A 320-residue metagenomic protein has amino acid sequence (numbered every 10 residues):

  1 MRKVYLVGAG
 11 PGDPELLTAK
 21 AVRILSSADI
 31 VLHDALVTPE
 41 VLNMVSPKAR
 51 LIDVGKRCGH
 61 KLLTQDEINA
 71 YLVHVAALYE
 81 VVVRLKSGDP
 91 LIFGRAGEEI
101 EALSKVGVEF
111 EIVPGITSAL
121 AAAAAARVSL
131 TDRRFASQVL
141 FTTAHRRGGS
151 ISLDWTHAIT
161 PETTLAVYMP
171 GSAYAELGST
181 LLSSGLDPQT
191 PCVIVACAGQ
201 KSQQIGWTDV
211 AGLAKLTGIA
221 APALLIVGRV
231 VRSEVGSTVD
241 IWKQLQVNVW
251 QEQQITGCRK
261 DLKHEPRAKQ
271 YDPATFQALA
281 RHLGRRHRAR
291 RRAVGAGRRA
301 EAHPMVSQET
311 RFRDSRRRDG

Functional and structural regions predicted by a protein language model:
M1-P14, A19-I116, G212, A220 (+2 more regions): Class I S-adenosyl-L-methionine
R2-V4, A77-V82, R95, Q138 (+1 more regions): A contiguous loop/helix-start segment that scaffolds small-molecule binding in enzyme catalytic cores
D34, V54, V113, T142-A144 (+2 more regions): Generic beta-sheet signal
E40-V41, L120-A121, E176-L177: Phosphate- and divalent-cation-binding pockets in alpha/beta enzyme and binding domains that engage nucleotide-derived
A49-K56, G107-E111, L130-S137, G185-I194: Short hydrophobic/aromatic-enriched beta-strand-loop microsegments
H60-E67, A121-A123, H145, S150-I151 (+1 more regions): Short, charged, surface-exposed secondary-structure boundary motifs
E99-I100, S104-R127, T131-L140: Catalytic cores of RNA-modifying enzymes
Q270-G320: Short, positively charged, Ser/Thr-rich terminal linear motifs in low-complexity/disordered regions that act as
